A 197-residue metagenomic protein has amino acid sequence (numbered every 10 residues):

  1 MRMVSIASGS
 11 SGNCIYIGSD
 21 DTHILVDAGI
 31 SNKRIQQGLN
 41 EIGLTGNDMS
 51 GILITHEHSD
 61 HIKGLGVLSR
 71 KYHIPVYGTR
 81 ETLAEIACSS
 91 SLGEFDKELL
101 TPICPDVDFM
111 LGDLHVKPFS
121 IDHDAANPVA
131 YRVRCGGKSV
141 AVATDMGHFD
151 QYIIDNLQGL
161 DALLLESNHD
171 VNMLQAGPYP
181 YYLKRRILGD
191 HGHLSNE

Functional and structural regions predicted by a protein language model:
M1-I42, P128-D145, A162: Conserved beta-strand hairpin/beta-sheet module of binuclear metal-dependent hydrolase folds, prominently
V4-C14, I54-L65, S69-R70, V116-P118: Structured catalytic core of nucleotide-sugar glycosyltransferases
V26-G29, S50-E57, V76-R80, A141-D145 (+1 more regions): Active-site neighborhood of phospho(di)ester-bond hydrolases with catalytic His/Asp-centered motifs
K33-G78, D161: Active-site metal-binding motif and surrounding structural segment of the metallo-beta-lactamase
L39-G43, F109-D113, I153-N156: Short amphipathic alpha-helix with an adjacent loop that forms part of the alpha/beta core around
S59-H61, L83-E85, A125-A126, H148-Q151 (+1 more regions): Active-site environment of divalent metal-dependent phosphoester hydrolases
R80-A130, R134-G137: Metallo-beta-lactamase
Q151-E197: Cap/insert and terminal regions of metallo-dependent hydrolase folds
